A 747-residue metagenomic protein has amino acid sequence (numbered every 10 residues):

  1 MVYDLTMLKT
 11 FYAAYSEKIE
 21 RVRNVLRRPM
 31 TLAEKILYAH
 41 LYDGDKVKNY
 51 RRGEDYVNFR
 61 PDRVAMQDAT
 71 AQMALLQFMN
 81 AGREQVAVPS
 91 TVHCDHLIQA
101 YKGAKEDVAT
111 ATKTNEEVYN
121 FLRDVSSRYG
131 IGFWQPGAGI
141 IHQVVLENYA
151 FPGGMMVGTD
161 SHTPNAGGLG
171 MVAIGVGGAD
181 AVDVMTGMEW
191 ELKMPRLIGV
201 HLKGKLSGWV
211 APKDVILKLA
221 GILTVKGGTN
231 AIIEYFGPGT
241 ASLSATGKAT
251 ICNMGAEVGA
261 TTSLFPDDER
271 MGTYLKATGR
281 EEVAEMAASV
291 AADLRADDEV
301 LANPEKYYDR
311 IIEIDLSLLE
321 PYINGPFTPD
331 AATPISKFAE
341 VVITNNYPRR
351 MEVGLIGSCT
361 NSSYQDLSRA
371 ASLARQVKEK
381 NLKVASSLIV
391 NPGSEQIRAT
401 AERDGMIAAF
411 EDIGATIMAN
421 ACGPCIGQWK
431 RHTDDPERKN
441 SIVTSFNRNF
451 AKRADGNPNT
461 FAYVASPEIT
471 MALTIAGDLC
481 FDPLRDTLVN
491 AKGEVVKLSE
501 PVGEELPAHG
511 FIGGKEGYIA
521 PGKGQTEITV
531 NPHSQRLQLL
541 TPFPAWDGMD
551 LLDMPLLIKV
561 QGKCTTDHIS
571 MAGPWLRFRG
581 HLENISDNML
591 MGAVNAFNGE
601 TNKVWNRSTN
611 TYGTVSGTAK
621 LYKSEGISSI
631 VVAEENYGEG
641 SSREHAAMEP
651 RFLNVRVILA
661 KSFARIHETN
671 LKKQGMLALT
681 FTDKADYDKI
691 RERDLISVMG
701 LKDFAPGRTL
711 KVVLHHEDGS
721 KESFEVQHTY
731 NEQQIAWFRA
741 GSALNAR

Functional and structural regions predicted by a protein language model:
Y3-D4, D68, F151-A284, L382 (+4 more regions): Mobile "lid/hinge" segments at catalytic clefts and subdomain interfaces of large enzymes
L5-M7, S16-R21, R27, I36-V47 (+5 more regions): Flexible inter-domain linker/hinge segments
L8-F11, Y15, E20-P195, G580-V631 (+1 more regions): Long, structured ligand/cofactor-binding scaffold of large enzymes
A109-K113, V118, R123-S127, I131-V157 (+10 more regions): Accessory "access/gating" subregions that flank catalytic or transport cores
G167-P195, P467, I569-N588, R651-R656 (+1 more regions): Extended active-site and interfacial segments that coordinate phosphate-rich ligands in large catalytic machineries
F236-A241, S624-F663: Extracellular/luminal Protease-associated
L488-E505, H667-W737, L744-A746: Acidic, glycine-rich flexible loop/linker segments
